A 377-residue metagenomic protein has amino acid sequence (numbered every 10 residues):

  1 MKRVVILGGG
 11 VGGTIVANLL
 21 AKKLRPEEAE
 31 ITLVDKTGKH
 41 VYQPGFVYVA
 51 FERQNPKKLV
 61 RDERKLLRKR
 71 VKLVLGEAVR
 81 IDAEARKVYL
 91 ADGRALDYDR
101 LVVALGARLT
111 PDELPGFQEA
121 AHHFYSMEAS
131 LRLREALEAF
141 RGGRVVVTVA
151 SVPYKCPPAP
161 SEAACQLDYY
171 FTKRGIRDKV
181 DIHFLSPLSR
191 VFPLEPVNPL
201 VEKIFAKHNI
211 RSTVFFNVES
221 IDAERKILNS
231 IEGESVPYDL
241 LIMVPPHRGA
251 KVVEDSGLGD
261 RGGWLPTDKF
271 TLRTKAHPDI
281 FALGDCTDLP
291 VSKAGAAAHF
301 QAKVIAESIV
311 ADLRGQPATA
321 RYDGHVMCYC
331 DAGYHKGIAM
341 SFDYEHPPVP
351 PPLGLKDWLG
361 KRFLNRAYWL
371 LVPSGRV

Functional and structural regions predicted by a protein language model:
M1-K72, S151-E195: Beta1-alpha1 glycine-rich phosphate/pyrophosphate-binding loop at the start of Rossmann-like nucleotide-binding domains
R3, R70-E162, D168-G175, I242: FAD-binding core/adjacent interface of flavoenzyme oxidoreductases
G9, D92, L105-G106, V149 (+3 more regions): Glycine-rich, N-terminal phosphate-binding loop of Rossmann-like dinucleotide-binding domains
P26-T32, V71-A85, L96, T172-P266: A Rossmann-like FAD-binding core segment of flavoenzymes
F117-R141, S235-K303, E307: FAD-site-proximal beta/loop scaffold in flavoenzymes
Y169, A298-G324: Internal hydrophobic alpha-helix adjacent to the cofactor/substrate pocket in enzyme cavities
V191, E224, R321-I338: Flavin (FAD/FMN) cofactor-binding core of flavoprotein oxidoreductases
K336-V377: C-terminal auxiliary extensions adjacent to catalytic cores
